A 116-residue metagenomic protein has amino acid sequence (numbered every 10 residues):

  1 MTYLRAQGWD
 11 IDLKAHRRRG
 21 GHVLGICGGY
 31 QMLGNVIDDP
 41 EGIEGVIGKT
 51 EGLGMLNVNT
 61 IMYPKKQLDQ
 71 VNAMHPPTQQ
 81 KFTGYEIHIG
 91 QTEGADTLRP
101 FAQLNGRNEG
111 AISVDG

Functional and structural regions predicted by a protein language model:
M1-T83: Cysteine-nucleophile active-site neighborhood
Q70-G116: C-terminal and late-domain segments of enzyme folds
